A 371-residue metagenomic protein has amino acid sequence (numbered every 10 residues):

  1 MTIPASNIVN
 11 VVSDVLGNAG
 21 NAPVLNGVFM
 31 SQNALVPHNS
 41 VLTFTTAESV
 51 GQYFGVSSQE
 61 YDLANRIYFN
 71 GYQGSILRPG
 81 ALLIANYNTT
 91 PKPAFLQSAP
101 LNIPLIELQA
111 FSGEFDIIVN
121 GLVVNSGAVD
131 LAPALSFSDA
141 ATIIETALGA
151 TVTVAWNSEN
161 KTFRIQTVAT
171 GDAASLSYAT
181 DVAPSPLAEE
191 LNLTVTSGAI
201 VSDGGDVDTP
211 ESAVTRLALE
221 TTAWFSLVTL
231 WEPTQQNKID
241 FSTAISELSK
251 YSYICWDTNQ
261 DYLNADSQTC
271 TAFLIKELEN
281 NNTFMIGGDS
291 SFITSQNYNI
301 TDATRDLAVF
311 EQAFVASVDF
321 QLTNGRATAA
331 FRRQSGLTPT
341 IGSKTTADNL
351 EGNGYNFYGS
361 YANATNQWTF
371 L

Functional and structural regions predicted by a protein language model:
M1-F111, E145, W156: Extended assembly-interface regions of large multimeric machines
V9-V15, G149-A150, P210-V214: Short alpha-helical segments and helix-capping/turn motifs at coil-helix boundaries
T46-G55, L105-A183, D240-S246: Extended, beta-strand-rich, solvent-exposed assembly scaffolds of outer structural proteins
V56-L63, S185, S267-C270: Serine-centered coil/turn micro-motif
Y72, T146, A218-L371: A glycine- and small-residue-enriched flexible loop/hinge signal that marks low-structured segments
P93-E114, N125-G127, T196-E211, I341-L371: Acidic, glycine-rich low-complexity/disordered segments
V154-A155, A213-A218: Short, T/G/N/S-enriched strand-turn elements that build extracellular solenoid repeat scaffolds
S177-S197: Small/polar beta-strand repeat architecture
